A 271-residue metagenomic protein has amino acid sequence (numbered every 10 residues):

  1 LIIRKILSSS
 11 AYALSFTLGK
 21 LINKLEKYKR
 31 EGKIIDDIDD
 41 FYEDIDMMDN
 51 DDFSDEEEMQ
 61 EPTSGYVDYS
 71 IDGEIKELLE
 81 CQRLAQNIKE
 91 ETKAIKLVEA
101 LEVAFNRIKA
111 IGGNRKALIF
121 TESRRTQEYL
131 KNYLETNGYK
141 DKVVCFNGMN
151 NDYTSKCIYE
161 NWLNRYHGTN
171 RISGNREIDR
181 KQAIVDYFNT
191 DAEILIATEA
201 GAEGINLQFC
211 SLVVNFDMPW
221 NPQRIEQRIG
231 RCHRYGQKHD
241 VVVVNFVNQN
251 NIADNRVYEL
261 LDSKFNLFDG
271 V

Functional and structural regions predicted by a protein language model:
L1-K156, W162, D179-N189, A200-E203 (+1 more regions): Helicase motor interdomain insertion/brace
I119, I194-T198, G230: Structural recognition of the conserved hydrophobic beta-strand(s) that form the central parallel beta-sheet of P-loop
N137-D141, W220, Y235-H239: Secondary-structure transition/capping motifs at alpha-helix termini and the adjoining loop/turn into the next element
I158-R176: Active-site-proximal specificity loops/subdomain of glycosyltransferases
G174-A183, I194, P222-I229, H239-D240: Amphipathic, heptad-repeat alpha-helical coiled-coil/stalk segments that mediate oligomerization, tethering
T190, Q223-I229, H233-V271: A conserved SF2-helicase RecA2
E193-I194, L212: Short, Asp-centered acidic motifs that coordinate Mg2+ and/or phosphate in catalytic or ligand-binding sites
I205-M218, V242-N245: A short beta-strand element within the Helicase C-terminal
